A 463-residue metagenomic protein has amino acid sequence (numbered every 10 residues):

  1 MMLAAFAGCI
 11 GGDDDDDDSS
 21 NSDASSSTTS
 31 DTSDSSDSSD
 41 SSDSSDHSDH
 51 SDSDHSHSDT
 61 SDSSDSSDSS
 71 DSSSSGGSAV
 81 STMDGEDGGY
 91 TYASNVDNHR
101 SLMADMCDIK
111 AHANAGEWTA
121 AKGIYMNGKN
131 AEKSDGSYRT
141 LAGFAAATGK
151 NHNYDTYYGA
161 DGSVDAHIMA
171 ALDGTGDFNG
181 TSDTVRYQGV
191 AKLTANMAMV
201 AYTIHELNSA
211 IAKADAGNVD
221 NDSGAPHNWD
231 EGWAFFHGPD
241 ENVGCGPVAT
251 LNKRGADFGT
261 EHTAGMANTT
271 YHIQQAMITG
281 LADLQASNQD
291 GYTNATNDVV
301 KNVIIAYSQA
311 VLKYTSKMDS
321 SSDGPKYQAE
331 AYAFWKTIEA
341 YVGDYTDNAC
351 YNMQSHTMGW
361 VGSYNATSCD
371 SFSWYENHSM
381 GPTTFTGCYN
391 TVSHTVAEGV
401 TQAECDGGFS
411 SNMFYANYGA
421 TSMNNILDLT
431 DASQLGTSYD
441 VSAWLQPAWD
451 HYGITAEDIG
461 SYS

Functional and structural regions predicted by a protein language model:
M1-A5, V248-L251, F385: Short intrinsically disordered, low-complexity coil segments enriched in acidic
M1-S38, S72-S75: Secretory targeting signatures
C9-G11, M353, I459: Intrinsic disorder/low-complexity signal
S30-S73: Long, intrinsically disordered low-complexity tandem-repeat segments
G76-A349, M413-S463: Mature extracytoplasmic or organellar-lumen-exposed domains after removal of signal/transit peptides
A349-Y415: Extracellular/cell-surface secretome signature
